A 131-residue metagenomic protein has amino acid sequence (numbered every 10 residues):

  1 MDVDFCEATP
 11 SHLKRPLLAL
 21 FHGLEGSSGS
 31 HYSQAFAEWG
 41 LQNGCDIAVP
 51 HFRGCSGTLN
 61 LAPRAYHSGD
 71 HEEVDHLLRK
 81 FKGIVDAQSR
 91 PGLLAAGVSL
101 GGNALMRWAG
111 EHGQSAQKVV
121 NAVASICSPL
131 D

Functional and structural regions predicted by a protein language model:
C6-L61, H76, K80: Short, surface-exposed "cap/lid" segments of acyl-processing enzymes
K14-A19, Q42-C45, G69-E72, Q88-P91 (+1 more regions): Eukaryote-biased feature marking scaffold/signaling PDZ-domain proteins and nuclear chromatin regulators
G23, R64-A65, S99, P129: Residue-level preference for alpha-helix termini and adjacent loops
A35, E73, L77, A104-W108: Alpha-helical scaffold elements adjacent to nucleotide-binding pockets in ATP/GTP-utilizing enzyme cores
R53-L94: Catalytic nucleophile-loop/oxyanion-hole region of alpha/beta-hydrolase and closely related hydrolase-like folds
K80-D131: Primarily recognizes the serine-hydrolase "nucleophile elbow" in alpha/beta-hydrolase and SGNH/GDSL folds
